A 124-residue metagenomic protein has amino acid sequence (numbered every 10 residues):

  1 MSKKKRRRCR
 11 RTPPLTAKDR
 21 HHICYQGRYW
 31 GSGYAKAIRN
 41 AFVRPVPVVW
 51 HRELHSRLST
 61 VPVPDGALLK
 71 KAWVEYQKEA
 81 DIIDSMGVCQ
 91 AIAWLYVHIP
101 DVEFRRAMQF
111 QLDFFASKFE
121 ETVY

Functional and structural regions predicted by a protein language model:
S2-Y124: Catalytic toxin/effector domains delivered as secreted proteins or via bacterial secretion systems
